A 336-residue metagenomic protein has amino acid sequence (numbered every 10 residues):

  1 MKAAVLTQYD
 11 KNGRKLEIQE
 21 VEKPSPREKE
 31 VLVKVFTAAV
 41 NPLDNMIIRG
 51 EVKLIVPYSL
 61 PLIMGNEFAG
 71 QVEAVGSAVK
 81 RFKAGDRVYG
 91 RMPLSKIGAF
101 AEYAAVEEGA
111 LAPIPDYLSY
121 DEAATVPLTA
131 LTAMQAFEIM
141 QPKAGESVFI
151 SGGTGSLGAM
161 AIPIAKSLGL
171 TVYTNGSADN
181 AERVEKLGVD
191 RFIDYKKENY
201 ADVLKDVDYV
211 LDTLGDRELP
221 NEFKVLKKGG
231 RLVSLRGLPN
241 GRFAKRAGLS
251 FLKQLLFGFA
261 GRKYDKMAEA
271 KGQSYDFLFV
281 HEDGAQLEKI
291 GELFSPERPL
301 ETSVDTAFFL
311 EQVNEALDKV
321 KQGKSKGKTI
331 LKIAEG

Functional and structural regions predicted by a protein language model:
E22-A39, V52-I97: Glycine-rich beta-strand-centered segment in the early N-terminal region that forms part of a ligand/cofactor-binding
P57, R81, G90-G152: NAD(P)H dinucleotide-binding glycine-rich loop of Rossmann-like/cofactor-binding domains, especially the beta1-alpha1
S77-A78, V172-R183, R217-E218, N240: Short glycine/proline-centered loop/turn elements that form peptide/ligand docking sites
R87, S147, G230-R231: Short glycine-centered segments of the SAM/dcSAM-binding site in methyltransferase folds
P127-K197: Mid-domain Rossmann-like dinucleotide-binding core that forms the NAD(H)/NADP(H) cofactor-binding site
D202-Y209: A short acidic, Gly/Pro-enriched loop at the edge of an enzyme's catalytic core that lines a small-molecule cofactor
R217-P299, I333-G336: Glycine-rich phosphate-binding loop and adjacent beta-alpha segment of Rossmann(oid) nucleotide-cofactor-binding
E292, E297-A307, N314-G336: C-terminal capping/lid region of NAD(P)-dependent oxidoreductase domains
